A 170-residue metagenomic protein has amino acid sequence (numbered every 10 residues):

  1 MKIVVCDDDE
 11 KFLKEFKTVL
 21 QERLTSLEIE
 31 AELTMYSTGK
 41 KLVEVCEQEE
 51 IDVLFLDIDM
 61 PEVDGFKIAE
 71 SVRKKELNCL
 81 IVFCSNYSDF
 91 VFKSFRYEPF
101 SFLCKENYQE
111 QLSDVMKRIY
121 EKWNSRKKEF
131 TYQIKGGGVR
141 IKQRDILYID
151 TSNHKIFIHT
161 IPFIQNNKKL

Functional and structural regions predicted by a protein language model:
M1-L20, L54: Conserved acidic segment of CheY-like receiver
E10, S37-K41: Acidic phosphotransfer microenvironment of two-component signaling modules
Q21-I29, P162-Q165: Alpha-helix termini
L24-S37, V45: Short hydrophobic/Thr-rich beta-strand motif most characteristic of the beta2 strand and flanking loop of CheY-like
Y36, L103, Y132: Hydrophobic residues at beta-strand termini and immediately following loops that shape nucleotide-binding pockets
K41-S125: CheY-like receiver
D114-L170: Conserved binding/recognition cores within well-folded domains
